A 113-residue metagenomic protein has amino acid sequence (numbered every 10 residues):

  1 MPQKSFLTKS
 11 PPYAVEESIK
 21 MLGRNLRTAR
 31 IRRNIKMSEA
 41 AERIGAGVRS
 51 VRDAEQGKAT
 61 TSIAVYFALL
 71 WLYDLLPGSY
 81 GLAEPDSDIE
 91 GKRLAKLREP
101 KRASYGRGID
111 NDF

Functional and structural regions predicted by a protein language model:
M1-K4: Basic, low-complexity segments
L7-R32: A short, Lys/Arg-rich alpha-helix, primarily the initiator
R24-E39, P100-G106: Short basic helix-loop element that most often maps to the first helix and adjoining turn of HTH DNA-binding modules
N34-R52: Short alpha-helical DNA-recognition segment
A64-G81: DNA major-groove recognition helix of helix-turn-helix/homeodomain DNA-binding modules
Y80-F113: Short, charged recognition helix plus adjacent turn of helix-turn-helix-like nucleic-acid-binding domains
